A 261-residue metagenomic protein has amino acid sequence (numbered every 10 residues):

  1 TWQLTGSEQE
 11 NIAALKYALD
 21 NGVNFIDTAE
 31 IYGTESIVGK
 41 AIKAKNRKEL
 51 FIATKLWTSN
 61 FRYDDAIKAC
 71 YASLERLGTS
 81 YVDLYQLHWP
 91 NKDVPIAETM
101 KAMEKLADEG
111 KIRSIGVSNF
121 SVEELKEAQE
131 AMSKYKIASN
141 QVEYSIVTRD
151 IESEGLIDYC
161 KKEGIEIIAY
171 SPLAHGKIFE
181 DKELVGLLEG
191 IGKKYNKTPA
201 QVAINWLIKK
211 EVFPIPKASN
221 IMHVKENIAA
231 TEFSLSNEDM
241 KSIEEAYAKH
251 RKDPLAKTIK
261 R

Functional and structural regions predicted by a protein language model:
T1-L50, S80, A174, K260: N-terminal binding-site loop/beta-alpha segment at the start of enzyme catalytic domains that lines or forms
T1-Q9, T54-D64, D93: Active-site mouth loops of central-metabolism enzymes
T5-A18, R62-L77, E98, E123-K126 (+1 more regions): Short, acidic/polar
D20, G39-E49, Y71-T79, A107 (+2 more regions): Acidic (Asp/Glu)-rich catalytic clusters
F25, Y81-L84, S114, S139: Residues at the N-termini of beta-strands
K48-F61, L84-L87, Q141-Y144: A short, structured active-site edge motif that brings together acidic residues
E75-V94: Active-site groove signature of glycoside hydrolases
P90-R261: Beta/alpha (TIM)-barrel catalytic core signal, keyed to glycine-rich beta->alpha loops juxtaposed to Asp/Glu that bind
